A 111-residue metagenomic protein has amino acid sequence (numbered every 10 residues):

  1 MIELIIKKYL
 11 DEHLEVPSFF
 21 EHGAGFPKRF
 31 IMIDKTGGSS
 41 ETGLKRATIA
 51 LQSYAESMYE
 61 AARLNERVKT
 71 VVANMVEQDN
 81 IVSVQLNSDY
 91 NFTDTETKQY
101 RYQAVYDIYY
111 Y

Functional and structural regions predicted by a protein language model:
M1-E12, G25-F26, T36-R46, L86-Y111: Short, charged interaction patches at domain edges and termini
M1-E41, Y59, R63-T70, M75 (+1 more regions): Small/polar-rich, solvent-exposed N-terminal microdomains that initiate assembly or binding
F20, N80-N91: Short, conserved loop-to-beta-strand elements that form functional interface hotspots
Q52-Y54, Y109: Short hydrophobic/aromatic beta-strand micro-patches that form the beta-sheet surface supporting nucleotide- or nucleic
